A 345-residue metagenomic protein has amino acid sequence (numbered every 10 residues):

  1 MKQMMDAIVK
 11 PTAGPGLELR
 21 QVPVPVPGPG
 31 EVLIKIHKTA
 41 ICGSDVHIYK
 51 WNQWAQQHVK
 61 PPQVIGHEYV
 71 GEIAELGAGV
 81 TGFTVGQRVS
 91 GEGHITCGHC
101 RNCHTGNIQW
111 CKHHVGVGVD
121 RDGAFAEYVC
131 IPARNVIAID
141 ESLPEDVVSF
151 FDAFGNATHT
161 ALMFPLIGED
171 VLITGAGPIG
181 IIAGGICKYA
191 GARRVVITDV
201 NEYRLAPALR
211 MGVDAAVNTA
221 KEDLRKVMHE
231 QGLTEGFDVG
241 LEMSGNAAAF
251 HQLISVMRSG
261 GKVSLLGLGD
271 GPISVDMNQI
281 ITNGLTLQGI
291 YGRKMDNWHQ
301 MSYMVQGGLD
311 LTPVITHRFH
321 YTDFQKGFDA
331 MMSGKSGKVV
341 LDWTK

Functional and structural regions predicted by a protein language model:
A7-V26, G43-E75, S90, C111-D122: N-terminal glycine-rich cofactor-binding segment
P25-T39, W54-R101, D140-S142: Glycine-rich beta-strand-centered segment in the early N-terminal region that forms part of a ligand/cofactor-binding
C97-T174: NAD(P)H dinucleotide-binding glycine-rich loop of Rossmann-like/cofactor-binding domains, especially the beta1-alpha1
L143-K221: Mid-domain Rossmann-like dinucleotide-binding core that forms the NAD(H)/NADP(H) cofactor-binding site
K226-T234, D270-H317, Q325-K326, K335-S336: C-terminal substrate-binding/catalytic core of Rossmann-like NAD(P)-dependent dehydrogenases/reductases
M257-R258: Helix-to-beta-strand junctions that scaffold the AdoMet/dcAdoMet cofactor pocket in Class I SAM-dependent enzymes
G261: Glycine-centered, small-residue-biased loops immediately flanking beta-strands in adenine/cofactor-binding cores
